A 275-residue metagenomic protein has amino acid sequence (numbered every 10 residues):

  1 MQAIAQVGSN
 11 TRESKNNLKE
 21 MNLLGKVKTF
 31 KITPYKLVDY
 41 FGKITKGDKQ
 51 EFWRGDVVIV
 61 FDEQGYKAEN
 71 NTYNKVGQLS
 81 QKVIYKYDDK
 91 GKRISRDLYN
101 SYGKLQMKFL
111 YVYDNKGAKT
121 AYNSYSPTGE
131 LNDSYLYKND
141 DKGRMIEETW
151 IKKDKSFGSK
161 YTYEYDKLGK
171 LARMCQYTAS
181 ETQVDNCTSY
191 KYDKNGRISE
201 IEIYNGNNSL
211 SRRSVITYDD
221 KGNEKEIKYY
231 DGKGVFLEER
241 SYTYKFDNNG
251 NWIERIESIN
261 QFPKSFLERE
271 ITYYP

Functional and structural regions predicted by a protein language model:
A3-P275: Buried hydrophobic residues that stabilize the cores of well-folded domains
